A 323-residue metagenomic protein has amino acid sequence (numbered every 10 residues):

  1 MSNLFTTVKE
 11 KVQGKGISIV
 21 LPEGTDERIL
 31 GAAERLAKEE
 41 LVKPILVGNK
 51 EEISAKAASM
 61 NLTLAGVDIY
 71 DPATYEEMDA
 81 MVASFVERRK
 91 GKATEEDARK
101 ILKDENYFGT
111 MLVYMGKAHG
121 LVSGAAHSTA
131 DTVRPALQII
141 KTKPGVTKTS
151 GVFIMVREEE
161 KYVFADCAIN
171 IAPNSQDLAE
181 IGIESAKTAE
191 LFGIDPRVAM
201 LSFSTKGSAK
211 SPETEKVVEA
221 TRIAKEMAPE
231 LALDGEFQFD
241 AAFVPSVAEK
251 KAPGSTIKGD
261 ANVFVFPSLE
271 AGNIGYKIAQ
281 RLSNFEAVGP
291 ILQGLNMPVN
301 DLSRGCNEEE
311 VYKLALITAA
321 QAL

Functional and structural regions predicted by a protein language model:
M1-K258, N262-L323: Anion-binding alpha/beta catalytic cores of soluble intermediary-metabolism enzymes, centered on
